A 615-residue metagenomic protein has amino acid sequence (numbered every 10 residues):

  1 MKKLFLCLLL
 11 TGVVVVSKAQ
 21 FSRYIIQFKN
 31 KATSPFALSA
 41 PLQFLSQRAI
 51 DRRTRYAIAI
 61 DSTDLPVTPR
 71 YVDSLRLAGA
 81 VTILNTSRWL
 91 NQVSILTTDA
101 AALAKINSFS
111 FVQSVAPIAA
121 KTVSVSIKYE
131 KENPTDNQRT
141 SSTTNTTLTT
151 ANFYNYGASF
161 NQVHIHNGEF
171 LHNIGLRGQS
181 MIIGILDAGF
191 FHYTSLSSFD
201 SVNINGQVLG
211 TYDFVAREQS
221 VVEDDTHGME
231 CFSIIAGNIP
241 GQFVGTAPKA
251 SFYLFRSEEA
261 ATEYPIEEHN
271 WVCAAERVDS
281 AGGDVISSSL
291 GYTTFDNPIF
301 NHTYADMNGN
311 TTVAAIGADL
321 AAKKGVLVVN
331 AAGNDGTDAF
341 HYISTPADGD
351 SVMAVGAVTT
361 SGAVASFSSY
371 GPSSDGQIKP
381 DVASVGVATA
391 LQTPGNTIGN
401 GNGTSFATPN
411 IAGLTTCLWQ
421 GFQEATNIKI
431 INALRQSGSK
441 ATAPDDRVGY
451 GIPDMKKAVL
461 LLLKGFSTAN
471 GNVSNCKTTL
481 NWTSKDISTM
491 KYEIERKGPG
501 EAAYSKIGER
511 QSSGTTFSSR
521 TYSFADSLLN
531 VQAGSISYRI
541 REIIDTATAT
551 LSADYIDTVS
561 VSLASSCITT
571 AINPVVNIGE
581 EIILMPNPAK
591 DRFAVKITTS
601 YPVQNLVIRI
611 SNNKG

Functional and structural regions predicted by a protein language model:
K18, M490-T515, R520, Q532-S537 (+2 more regions): C-terminal outer-membrane/trafficking sorting elements
Q20-N137: Inhibitory N-terminal propeptides of secreted protease zymogens
F21, L38, S114, S159 (+8 more regions): Subtilisin-like serine protease catalytic core
S108-M181, T194-S198, P298: Protease zymogen maturation seam
H172, Q179, N238-G241, L254-S351 (+4 more regions): Substrate-binding/access-modulating region of protease and related hydrolase catalytic domains
S201-N205, T211, A357-F406, T442: Catalytic-core environment of secreted peptidases
F232, Y253-E259, D284, Y342 (+1 more regions): Hydrolase catalytic cores
V459-S474, L551-M585, S600-Y601: Residue-level detector of functionally pivotal "anchor" positions at catalytic/ligand-binding pockets or at interdomain
